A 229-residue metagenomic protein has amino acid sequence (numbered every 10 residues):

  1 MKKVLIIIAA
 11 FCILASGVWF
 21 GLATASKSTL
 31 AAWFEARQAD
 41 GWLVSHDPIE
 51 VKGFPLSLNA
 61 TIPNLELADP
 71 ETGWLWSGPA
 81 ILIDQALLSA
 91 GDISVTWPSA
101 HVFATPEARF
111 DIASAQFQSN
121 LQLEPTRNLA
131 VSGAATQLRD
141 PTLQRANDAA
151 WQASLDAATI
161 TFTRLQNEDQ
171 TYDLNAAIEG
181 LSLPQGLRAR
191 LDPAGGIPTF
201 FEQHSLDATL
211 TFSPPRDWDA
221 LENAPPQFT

Functional and structural regions predicted by a protein language model:
V4-I6, L14-V18, L22-T229: Glycine-rich, small/hydroxylated-residue low-complexity segments
